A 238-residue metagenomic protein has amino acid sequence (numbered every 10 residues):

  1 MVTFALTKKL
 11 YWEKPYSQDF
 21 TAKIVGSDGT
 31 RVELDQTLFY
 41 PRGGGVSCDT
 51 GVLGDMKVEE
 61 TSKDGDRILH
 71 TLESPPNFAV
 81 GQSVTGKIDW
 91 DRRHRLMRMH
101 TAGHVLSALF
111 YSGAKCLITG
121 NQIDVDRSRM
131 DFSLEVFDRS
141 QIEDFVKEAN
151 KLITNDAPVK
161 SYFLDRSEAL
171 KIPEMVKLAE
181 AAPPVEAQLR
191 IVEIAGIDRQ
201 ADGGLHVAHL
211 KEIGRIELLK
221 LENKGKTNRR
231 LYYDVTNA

Functional and structural regions predicted by a protein language model:
M1-A238: A glycine- and charged-residue-rich anion-binding loop/surface
